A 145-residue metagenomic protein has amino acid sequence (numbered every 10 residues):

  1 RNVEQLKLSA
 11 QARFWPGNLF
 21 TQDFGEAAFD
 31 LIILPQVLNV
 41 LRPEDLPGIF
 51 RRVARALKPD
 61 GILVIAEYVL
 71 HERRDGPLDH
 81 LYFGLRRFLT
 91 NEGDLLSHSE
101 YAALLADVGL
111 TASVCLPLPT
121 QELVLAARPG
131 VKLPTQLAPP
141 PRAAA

Functional and structural regions predicted by a protein language model:
R1-A145: Alpha-helical subdomain
